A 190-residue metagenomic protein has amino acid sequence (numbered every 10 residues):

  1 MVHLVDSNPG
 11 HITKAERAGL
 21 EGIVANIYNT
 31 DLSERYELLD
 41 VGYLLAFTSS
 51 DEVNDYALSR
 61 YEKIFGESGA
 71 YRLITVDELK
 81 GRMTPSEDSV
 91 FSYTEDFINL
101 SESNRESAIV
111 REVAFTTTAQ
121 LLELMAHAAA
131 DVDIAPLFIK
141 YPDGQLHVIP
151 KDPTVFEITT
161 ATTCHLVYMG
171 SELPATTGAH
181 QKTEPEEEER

Functional and structural regions predicted by a protein language model:
M1-R190: Cytosolic regulatory regions of ion transport systems
